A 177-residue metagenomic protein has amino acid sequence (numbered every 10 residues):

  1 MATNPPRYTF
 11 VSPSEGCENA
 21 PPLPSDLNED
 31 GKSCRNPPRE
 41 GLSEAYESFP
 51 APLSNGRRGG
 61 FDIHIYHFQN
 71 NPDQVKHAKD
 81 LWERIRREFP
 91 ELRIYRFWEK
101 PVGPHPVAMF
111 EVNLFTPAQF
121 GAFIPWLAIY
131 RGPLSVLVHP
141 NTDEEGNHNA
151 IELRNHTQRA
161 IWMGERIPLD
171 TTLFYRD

Functional and structural regions predicted by a protein language model:
A2-D177: Long, contiguous binding/interaction regions
